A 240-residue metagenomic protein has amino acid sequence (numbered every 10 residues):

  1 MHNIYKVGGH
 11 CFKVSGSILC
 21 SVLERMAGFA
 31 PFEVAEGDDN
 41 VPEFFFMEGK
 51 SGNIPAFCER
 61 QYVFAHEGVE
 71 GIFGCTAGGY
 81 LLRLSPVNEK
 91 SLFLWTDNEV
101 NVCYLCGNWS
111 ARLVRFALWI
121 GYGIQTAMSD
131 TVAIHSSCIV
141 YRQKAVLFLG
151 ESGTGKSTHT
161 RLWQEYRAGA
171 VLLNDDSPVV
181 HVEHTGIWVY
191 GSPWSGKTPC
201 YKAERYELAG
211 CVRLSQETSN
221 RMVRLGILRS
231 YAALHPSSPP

Functional and structural regions predicted by a protein language model:
M1-S152, L162-V171, P178-P240: A noncatalytic interaction/capping subdomain that flanks phosphate/NTP-handling catalytic cores
G155: Conserved glycine(s) of the Walker
H159: Hydrophobic positions on the alpha1 helix immediately C-terminal to the Walker A/P-loop
